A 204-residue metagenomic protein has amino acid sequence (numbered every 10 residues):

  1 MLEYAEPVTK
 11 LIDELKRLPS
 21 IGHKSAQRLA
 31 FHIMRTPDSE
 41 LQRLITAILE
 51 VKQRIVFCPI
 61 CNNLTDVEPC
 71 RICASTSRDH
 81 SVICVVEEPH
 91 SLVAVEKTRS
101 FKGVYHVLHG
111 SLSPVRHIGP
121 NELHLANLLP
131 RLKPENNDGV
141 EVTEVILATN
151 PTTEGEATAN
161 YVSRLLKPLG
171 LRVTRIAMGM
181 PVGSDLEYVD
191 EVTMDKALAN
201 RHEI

Functional and structural regions predicted by a protein language model:
M1-Y4, H117-N121, E187: Alpha-helix initiation/capping motif
L2-T9, R17, Q27-L92, E203: Cys/His-rich Zn2+-binding cysteine-cluster or related metal-binding knuckle/ribbon modules and their
T9-D13, Q27-F31, Q42, T46 (+7 more regions): Solvent-exposed alpha-helical segments within well-ordered globular domains of core cellular machineries
K16, R71, H90-V93, G103-H106 (+5 more regions): Flexible, active-site-adjacent loop/turn segments at secondary-structure boundaries
P19, D38, V51, N63 (+3 more regions): Conserved phosphate/pyrophosphate-binding and hydrolysis machinery centered on Walker-type P-loop NTPases, extending
S25, F101-K102, L129-I204: Long C-terminal interaction/binding lobes of large macromolecular proteins
A26, S75-I146: Extended interfacial segments that mediate partner engagement and assembly in macromolecular machines
